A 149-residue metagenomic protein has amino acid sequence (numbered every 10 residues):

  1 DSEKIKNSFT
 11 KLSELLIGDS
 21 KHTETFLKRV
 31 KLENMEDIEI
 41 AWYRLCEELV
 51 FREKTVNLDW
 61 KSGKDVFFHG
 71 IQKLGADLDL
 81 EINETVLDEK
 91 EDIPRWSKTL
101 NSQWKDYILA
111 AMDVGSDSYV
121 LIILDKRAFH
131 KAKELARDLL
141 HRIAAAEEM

Functional and structural regions predicted by a protein language model:
D1-L78: N-terminal, charge-rich interaction modules
N7, K21-R29, E81-P94, D106-S118 (+1 more regions): Short glycine-rich, low-complexity/disordered patches
F26, D59, E81, T85 (+3 more regions): General "foldedness" signal
E53-A110: Surface-exposed, low-hydrophobicity interaction/linker segments
N101-M149: Acidic, proline/glycine-rich low-complexity IDRs
